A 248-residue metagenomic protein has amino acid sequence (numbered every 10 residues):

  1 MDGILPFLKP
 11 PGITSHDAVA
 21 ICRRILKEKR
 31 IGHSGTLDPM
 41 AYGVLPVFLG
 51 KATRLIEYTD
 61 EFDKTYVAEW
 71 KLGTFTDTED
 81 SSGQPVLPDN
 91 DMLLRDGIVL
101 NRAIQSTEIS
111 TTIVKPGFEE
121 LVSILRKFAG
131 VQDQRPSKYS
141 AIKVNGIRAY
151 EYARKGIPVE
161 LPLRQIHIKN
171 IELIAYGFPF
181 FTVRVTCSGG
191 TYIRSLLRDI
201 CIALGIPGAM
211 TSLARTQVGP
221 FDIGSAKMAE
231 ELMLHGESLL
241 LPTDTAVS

Functional and structural regions predicted by a protein language model:
M1-S248: Catalytic/RNA-binding core of pseudouridine synthases
